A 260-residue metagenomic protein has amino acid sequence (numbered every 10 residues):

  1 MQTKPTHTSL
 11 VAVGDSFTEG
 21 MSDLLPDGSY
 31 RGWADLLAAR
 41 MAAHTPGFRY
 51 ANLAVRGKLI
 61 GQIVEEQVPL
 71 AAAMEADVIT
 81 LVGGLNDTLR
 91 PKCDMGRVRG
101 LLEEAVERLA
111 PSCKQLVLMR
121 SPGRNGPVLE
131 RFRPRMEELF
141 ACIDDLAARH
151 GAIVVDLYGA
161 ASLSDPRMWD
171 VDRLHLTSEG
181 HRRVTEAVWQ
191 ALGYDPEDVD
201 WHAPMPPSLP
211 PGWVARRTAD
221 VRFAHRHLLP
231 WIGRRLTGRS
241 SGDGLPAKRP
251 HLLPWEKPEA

Functional and structural regions predicted by a protein language model:
M1-R56, V68-E75: Serine-esterase "nucleophile elbow" of acetyl-processing enzymes
Q2-T6, R149, H175, E179 (+1 more regions): Conserved catalytic region of serine esterases and O-acyltransferases that act on ester linkages in lipids
E19-D23, P46, I60-R97, G123-R124: Oxyanion-hole/transition-state-stabilizing segment in secreted/luminal serine hydrolases and related acyltransferases
D23-G28, C93-G96, R131-P134, D170-V171: Short glycine-enriched, charge-decorated loop/helix-capping segments at active-site entrances that position
V82-N86, R108-E137, Y158-D165: Active-site segments of SGNH/GDSL-like serine hydrolases that catalyze O-acetyl group transfer/hydrolysis on lipids
M95-E103, R133-F140: Charged helix-capping and loop-helix junction motifs
R99-M119, C142, H150: Charged, glycine-enriched surface loops/patches that mediate electrostatic binding to polyanionic ligands
G126-Y158, S178-R182: Substrate-gating cap/lid alpha-helix
